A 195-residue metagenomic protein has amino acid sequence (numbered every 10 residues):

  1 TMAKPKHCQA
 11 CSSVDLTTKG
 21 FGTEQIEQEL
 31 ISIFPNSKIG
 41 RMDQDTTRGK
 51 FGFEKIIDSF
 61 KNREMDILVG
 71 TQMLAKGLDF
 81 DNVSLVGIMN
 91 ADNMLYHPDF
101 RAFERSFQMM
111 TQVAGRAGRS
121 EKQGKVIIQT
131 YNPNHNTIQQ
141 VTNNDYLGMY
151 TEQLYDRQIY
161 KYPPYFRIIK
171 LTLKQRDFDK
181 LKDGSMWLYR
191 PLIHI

Functional and structural regions predicted by a protein language model:
T1-R190: Inter-lobe coupling/hinge segments of SF2-like helicase ATPases
L192-I195: Conserved small/polar residues in nucleotide/adenosyl-binding loops
